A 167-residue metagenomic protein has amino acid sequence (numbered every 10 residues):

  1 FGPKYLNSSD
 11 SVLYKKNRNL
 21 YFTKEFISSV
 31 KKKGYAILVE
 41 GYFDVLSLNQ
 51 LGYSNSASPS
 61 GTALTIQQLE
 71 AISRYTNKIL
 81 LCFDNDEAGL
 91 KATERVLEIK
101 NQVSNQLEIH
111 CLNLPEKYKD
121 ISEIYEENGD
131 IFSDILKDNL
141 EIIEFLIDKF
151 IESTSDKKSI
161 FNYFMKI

Functional and structural regions predicted by a protein language model:
F1-Y75, K91-T93: Phosphate-handling DNA/RNA-contact segment within nucleic-acid enzymes
K16, L38, S58, T62 (+4 more regions): Hydrophobic alpha-helical scaffolding
K24, E70, E94, K119 (+1 more regions): Residues on a specific face of well-ordered alpha-helices
E25-K32, N105, I143, I160: Hydrophobic, secondary-structure "cap" segments at the distal end of domains
Y35, N77, L140-E144: Generic structural signal for secondary-structure transition and capping sites
T62-L80, D148-F164: A compositional/structural signature marking long, glycine- and acidic/polar-rich segments with frequent tryptophans
L64, S73-I135: Conserved phosphate-handling catalytic cores of large alpha/beta enzymes
I109-I167: C-terminal or mid-to-C-terminal helical accessory/interaction module adjacent to the motor/catalytic core
